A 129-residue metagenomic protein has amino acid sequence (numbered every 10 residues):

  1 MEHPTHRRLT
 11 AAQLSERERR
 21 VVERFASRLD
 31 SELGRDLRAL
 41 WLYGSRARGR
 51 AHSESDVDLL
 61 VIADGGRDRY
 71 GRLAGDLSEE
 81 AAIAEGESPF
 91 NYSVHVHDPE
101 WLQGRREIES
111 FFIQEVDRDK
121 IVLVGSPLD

Functional and structural regions predicted by a protein language model:
M1-A39, R48-S53, A63-D129: Catalytic core of pol beta-like nucleotidyltransferases
S45: Recognition helix of helix-turn-helix/homeodomain-like DNA-binding domains that insert into the DNA major groove
D58-I62: Short beta-strand->loop micro-motif that forms the acidic, two-metal-ion catalytic signature in nucleotide-processing
